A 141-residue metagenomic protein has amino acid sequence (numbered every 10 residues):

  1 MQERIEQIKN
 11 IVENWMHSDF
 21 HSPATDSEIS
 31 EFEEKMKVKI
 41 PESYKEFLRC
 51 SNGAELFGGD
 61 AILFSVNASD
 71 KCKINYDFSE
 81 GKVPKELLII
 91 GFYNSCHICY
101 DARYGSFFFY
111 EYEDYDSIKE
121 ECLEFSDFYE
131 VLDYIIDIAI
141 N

Functional and structural regions predicted by a protein language model:
M1-I98, A139-I140: A surface-exposed partner-binding patch
D101-Y104: Short acidic-glycine loop/turn motifs at beta-strand connectors
S106, Y134, I138: Mid-sequence acidic-hydrophobic segments that form the walls of catalytic/ligand-binding cavities or oligomerization
F107-Y112: Short aromatic-glycine-(Arg/Gly/Cys) micro-motifs in beta-strand/loop hairpins
D116-I135: Compact, glycine/acidic-enriched structural inserts
